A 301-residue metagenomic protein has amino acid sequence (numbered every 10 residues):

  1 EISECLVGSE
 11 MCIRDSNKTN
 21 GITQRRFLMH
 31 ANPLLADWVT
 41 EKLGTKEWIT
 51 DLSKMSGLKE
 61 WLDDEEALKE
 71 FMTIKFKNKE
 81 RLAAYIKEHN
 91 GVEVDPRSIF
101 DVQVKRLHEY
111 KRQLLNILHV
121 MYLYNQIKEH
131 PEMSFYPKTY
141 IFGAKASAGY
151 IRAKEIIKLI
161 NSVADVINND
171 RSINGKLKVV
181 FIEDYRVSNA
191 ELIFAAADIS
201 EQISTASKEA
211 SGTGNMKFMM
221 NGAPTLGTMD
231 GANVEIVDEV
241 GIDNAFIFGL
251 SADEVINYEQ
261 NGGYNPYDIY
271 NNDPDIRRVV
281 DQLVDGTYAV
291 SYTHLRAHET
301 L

Functional and structural regions predicted by a protein language model:
E1, N189, T213-G214: Conserved sugar-transfer catalytic core signal across GT-A, GT-B, and GT-C glycosyltransferases
E1-G8, I13, H294-L301: Single conserved hydrophobic/aromatic residue that forms the stacking wall/gate of nucleotide- or nucleobase-binding
S9-E10, R14-T45, K111-E132: Segments forming glycine/polar-rich beta-alpha architectures that bind adenosine-containing cofactors
E10, R14-N17, Q24-R26, R106 (+6 more regions): Beta-sheet entry/capping signal
R25-G57, A195-A196, I203-R296: Catalytic binding pocket for nucleotide-activated donors in carbohydrate/polymer assembly enzymes
A31-E93: Extended, charge-enriched "interface" segments that sit outside catalytic cores
A83-A190: Long, K/E/R/D-enriched contiguous segments that form extended
